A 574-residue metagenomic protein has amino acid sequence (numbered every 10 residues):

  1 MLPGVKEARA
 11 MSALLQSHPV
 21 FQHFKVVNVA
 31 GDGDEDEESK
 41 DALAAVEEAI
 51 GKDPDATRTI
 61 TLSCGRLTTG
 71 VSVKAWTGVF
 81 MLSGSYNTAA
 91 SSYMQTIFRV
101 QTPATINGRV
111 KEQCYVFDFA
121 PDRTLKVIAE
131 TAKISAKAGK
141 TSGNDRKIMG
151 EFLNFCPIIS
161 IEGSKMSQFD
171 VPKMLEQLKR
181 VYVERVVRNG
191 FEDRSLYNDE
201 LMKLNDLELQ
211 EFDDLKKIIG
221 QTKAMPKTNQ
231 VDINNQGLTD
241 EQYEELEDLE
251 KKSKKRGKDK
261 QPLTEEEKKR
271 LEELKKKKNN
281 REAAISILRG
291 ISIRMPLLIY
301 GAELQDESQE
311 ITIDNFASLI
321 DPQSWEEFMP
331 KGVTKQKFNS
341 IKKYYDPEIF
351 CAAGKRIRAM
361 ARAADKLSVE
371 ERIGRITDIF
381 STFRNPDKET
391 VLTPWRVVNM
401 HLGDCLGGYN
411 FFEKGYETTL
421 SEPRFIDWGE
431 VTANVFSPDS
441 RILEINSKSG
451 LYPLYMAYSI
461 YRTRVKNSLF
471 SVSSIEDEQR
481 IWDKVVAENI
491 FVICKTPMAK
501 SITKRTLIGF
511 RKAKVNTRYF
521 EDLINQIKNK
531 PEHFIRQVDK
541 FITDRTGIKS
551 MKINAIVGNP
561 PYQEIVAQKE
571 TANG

Functional and structural regions predicted by a protein language model:
M1-P3, V26-G31, I60-S63, V79-M81 (+5 more regions): Extended hydrophobic secondary-structure segments that form protein cores and membrane-embedded regions
M1-Q16: Conserved strand-helix element at the start of the C-terminal RecA-like helicase core
A10-L14, A42-A45, A75-G78, S92-R99 (+6 more regions): Alpha-helical scaffold elements adjacent to nucleotide-binding pockets in ATP/GTP-utilizing enzyme cores
Q16-Q22: Short helix-loop-beta junction
F24-S142: Conserved RecA-like P-loop NTPase helicase motor core
E48-T69, R146-I159, A499, F541-I553 (+1 more regions): Extended, charge-rich low-complexity interaction segments
D122-Y300, L304-R356: Long, largely alpha-helical accessory region at the distal end of helicase-like NTP-driven motors
E307-N315, L319-G574: SAM-dependent methyltransferase catalytic region
